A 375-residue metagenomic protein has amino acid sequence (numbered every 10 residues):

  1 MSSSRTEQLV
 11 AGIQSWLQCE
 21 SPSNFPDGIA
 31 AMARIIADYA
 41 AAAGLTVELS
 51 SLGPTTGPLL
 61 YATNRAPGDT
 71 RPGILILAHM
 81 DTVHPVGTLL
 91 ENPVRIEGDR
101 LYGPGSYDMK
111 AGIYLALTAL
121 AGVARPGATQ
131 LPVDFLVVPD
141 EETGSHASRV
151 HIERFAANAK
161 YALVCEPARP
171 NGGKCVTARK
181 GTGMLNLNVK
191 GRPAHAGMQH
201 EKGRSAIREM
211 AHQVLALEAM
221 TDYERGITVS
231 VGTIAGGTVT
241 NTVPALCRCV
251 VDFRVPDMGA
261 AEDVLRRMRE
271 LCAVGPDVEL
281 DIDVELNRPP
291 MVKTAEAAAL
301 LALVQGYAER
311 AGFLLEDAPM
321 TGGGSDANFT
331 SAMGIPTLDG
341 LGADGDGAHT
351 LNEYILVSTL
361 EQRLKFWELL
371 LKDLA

Functional and structural regions predicted by a protein language model:
M1-P104, R125, G306, A327: Acidic/His- and Gly-rich active-site-bordering loop/insert found across diverse amide/peptide-bond hydrolases
M1-S4, S21, Y39, S51 (+4 more regions): Metal-dependent amide/peptide-bond hydrolase catalytic core, centered on the "pita-bread" metallohydrolase fold
R71-D134, T143, L351, L356-S358 (+1 more regions): Active-site metal-coordination/substrate-binding segment of hydrolases, especially metallo-dependent peptidases
G73-L75, L101, D108, K160-V164 (+2 more regions): Short glycine-aspartate micro-motif
L77-A78, L136-V138, A162-E166, N188-K190 (+1 more regions): Short beta-strand segments
M109-A178, A375: Acidic/histidine-rich catalytic neighborhood of metal-dependent amide-processing enzymes
